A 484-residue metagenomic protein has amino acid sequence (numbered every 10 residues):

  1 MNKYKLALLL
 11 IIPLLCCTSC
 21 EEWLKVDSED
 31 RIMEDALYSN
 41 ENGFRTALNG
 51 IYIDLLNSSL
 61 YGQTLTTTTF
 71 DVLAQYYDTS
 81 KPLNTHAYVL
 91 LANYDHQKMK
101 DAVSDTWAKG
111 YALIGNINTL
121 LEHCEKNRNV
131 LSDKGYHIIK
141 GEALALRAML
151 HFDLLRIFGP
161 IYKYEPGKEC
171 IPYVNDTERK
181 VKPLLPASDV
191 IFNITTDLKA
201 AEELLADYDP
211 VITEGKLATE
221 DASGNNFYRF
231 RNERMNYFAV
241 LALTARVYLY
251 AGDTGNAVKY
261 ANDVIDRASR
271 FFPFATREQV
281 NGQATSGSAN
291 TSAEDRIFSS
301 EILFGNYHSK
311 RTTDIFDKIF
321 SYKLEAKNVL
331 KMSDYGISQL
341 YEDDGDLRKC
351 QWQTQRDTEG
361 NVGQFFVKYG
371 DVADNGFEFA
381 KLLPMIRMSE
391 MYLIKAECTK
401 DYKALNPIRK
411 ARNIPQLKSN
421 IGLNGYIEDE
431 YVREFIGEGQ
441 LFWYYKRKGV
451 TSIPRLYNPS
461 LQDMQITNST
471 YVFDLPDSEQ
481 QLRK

Functional and structural regions predicted by a protein language model:
M1-E29: Bacterial Sec-dependent N-terminal signal peptides
C20-T69, A261, H308, R455-K484: Membrane-proximal, proline-rich intrinsically disordered regions
E21, K199, A206, P210 (+2 more regions): Aromatic-residue-lined binding/catalytic grooves and analogous aromatic/hydrophobic interfacial grooves in multimeric
T46, R231-M235, L249-L383, G439 (+2 more regions): Hydrophobic-face positions in mid-chain alpha helices that act as interaction patches
L48, I114-I117, I191, L198 (+4 more regions): Inward-facing hydrophobic residues that define packing positions of alpha-helical scaffold repeats
N84-F158, V181-S188, L198, L205 (+4 more regions): Conserved, well-structured interaction surfaces
E122, D153, P160, T219 (+3 more regions): Alpha-helix C-terminal capping/termination sites
N193, E378, L382, N420-K484: Long, intrinsically disordered, low-complexity segments
